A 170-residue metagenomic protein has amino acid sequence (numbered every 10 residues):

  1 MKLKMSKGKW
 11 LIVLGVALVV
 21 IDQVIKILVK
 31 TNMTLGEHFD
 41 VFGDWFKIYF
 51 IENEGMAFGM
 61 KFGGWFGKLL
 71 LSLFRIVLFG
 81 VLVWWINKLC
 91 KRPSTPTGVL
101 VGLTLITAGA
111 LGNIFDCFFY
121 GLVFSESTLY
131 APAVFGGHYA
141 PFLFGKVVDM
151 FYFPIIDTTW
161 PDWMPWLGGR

Functional and structural regions predicted by a protein language model:
M1-R170: Alpha-helical transmembrane bundles and membrane-interface segments of multipass inner-membrane proteins
